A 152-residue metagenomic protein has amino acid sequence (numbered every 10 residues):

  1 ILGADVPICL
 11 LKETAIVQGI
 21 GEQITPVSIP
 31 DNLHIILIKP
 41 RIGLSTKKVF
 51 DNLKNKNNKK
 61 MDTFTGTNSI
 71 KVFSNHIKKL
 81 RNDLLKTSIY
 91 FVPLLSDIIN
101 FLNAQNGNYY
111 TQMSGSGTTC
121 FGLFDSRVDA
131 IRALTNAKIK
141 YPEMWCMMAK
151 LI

Functional and structural regions predicted by a protein language model:
I1, V6-P7: Patatin-like phospholipase
L11, I16-Y110, D125-I131, T135-K138 (+2 more regions): Conserved, helical-rich catalytic subdomain that frames metal- and/or nucleotide-binding sites in enzyme alpha/beta
Q112-S114: Short glycine-rich phosphate-binding loop at a beta-alpha junction
G117-C120: Conserved glycine-rich beta-strand-loop-beta hairpin in the small C-terminal domain of fold type I
